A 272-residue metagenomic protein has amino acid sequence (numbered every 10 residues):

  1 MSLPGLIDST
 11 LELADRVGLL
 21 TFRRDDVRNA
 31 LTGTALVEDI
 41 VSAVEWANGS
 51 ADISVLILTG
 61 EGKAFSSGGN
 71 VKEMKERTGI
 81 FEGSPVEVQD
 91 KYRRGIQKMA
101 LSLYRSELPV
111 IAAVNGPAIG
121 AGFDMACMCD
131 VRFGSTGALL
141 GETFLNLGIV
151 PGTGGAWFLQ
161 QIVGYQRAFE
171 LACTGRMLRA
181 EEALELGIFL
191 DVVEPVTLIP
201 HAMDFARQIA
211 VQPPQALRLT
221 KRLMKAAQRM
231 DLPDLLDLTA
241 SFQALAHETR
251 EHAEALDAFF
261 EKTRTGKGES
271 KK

Functional and structural regions predicted by a protein language model:
M1-D15, G175-E181, V196, P200-K272: C-terminal alpha-helix plus adjacent terminal tail
M1-E61, L101: Conserved CoA-thioester-binding segment of acyl-CoA-metabolizing enzymes
L20, R24, I40, L58 (+7 more regions): Terminal peptide-recognition signature
V27, G60-M99, A118, D231: Glycine- (often His-adjacent) and acidic-residue-rich active-site loop that binds/positions the CoA thioester
A30-V37, E82-Q89, P195: Flexible, glycine- and charge-enriched loops at secondary-structure boundaries
A35-I40, Y92-G95, L198, T239: Hydrophobic alpha-helical membrane-association signature
V44, F65, L140, F259 (+1 more regions): Conserved hydrophobic/aromatic "anchor" residues that stabilize well-ordered secondary structure elements
L101-Q215, T249, E254: Crotonase-fold acyl-CoA enzyme core
